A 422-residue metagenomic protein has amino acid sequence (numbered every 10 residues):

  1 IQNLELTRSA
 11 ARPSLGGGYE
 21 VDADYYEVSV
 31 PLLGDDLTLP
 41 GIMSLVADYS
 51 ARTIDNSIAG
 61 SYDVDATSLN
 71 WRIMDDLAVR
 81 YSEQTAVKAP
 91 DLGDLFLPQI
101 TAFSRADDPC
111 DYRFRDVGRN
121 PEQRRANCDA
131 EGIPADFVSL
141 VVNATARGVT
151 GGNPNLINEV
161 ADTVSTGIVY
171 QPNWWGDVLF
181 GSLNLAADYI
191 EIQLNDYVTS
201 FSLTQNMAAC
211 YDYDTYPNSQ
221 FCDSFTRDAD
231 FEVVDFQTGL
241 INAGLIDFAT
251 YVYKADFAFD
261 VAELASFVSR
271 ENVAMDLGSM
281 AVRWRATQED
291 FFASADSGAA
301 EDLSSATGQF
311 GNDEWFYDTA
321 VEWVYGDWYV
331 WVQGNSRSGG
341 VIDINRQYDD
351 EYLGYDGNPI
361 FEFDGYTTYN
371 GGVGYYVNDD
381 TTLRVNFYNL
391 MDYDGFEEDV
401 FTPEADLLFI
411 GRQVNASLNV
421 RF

Functional and structural regions predicted by a protein language model:
I1, G18-M74, A78, A161-G167 (+2 more regions): Surface-exposed extracellular loop regions of Gram-negative outer-membrane beta-barrel proteins
I1-V46, S294-E322, Q333, R346-Y348: Outer-membrane beta-barrel transmembrane domain signature of Gram-negative proteins, especially the mid-to-C-terminal
T7-G16, S50-N56, G151-P154, Q237-N242 (+4 more regions): Extracellular loop and loop/strand-boundary signature of outer-membrane beta-barrel proteins
L32, A51-S57, E83-A89, P98 (+10 more regions): Transmembrane beta-strands of outer-membrane beta-barrel pores
L33-L45, D76, V117-P121, N173-L183 (+3 more regions): Short loop/turn motifs that connect adjacent beta-strands in outer-membrane beta-barrel proteins
L92-L183, G239-Y251, V261, N312-W315 (+3 more regions): Outer-membrane beta-barrel signature, preferentially recognizing the C-terminal barrel domain of Gram-negative
A102, M280-Y376: C-terminal beta-barrel architecture of Gram-negative outer-membrane proteins
A293, G334-E351, G374-F422: C-terminal beta-signal and adjacent terminal beta-strands/loops of Gram-negative outer-membrane beta-barrel proteins
